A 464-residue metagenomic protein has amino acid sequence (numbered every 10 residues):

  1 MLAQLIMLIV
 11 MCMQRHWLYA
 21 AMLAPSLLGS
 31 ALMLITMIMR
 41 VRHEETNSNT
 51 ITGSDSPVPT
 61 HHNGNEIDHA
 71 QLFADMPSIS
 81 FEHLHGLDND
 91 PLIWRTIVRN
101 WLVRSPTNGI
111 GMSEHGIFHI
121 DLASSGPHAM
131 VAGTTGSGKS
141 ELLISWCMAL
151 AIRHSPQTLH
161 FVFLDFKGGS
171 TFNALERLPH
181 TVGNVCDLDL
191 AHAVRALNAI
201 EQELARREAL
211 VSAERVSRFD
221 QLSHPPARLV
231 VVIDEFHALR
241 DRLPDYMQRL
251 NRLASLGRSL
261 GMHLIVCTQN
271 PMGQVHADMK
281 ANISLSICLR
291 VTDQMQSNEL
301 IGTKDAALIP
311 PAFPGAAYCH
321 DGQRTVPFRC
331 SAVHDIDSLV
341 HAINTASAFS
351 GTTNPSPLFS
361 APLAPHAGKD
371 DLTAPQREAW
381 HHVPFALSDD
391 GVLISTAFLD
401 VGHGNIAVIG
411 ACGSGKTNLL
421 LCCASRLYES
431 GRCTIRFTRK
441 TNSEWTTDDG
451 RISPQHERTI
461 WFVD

Functional and structural regions predicted by a protein language model:
M1-D464: Accessory regions of macromolecular translocation/handling assemblies
